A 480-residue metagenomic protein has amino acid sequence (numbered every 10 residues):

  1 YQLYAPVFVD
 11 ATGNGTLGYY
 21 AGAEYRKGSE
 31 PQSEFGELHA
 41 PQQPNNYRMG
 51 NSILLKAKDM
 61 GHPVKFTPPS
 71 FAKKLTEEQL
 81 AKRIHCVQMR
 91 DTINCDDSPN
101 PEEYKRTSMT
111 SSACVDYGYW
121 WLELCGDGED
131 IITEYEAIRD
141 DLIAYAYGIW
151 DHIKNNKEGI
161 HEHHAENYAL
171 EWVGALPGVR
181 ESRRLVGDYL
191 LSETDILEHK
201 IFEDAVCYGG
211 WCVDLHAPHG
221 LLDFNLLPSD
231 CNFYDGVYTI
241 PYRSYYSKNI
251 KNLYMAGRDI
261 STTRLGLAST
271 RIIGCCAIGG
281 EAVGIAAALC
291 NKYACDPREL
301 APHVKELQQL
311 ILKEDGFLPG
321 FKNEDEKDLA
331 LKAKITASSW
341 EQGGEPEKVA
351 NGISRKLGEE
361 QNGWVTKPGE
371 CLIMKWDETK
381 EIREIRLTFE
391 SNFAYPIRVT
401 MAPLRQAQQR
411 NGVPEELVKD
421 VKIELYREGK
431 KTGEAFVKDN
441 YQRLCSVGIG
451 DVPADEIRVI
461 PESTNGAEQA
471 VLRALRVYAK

Functional and structural regions predicted by a protein language model:
Y1-K327: Flavin (FAD/FMN)-binding glycine-rich loop and adjacent Rossmann-like elements that form
A57-M60, R473-K480: Short beta-strand-to-coil "C-cap" segments at the C-terminal boundary of structured domains/repeats, marking
K313, F317-T379, E390-L417, D439-Y441 (+2 more regions): Disordered, acidic Ser/Thr/Pro-rich linker "stalks" and the adjacent N-terminal cap of the next globular domain
G369, D377-R386, P453-E456: Extended extracellular/luminal ectodomain segments enriched in beta-structured repeat modules
N392, Y426-K430: Change "in extracellular beta-sheet-rich domains … of secreted and cell-surface proteins" to "in beta-sheet-rich domains
V421-I423: Short beta-strand elements bearing conserved aromatic residues within extracellular beta-rich modules
K431-G450: Extracellular carbohydrate recognition and processing domains and analogous Trp-centered ligand-binding platforms
I460-A467: Short beta-strand-plus-loop segments that form exposed binding edges in beta-rich domains
